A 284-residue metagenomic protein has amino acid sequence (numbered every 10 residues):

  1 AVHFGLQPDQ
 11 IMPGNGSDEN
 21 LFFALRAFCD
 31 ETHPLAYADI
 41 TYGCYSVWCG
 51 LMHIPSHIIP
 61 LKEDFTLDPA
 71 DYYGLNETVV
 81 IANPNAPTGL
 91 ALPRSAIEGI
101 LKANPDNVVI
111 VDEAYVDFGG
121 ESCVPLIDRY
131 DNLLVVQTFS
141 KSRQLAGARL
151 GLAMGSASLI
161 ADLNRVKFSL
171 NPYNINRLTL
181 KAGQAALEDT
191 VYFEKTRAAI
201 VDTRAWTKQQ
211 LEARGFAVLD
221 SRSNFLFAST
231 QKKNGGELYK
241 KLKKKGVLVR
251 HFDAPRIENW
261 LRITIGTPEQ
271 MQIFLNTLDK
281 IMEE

Functional and structural regions predicted by a protein language model:
A1-P34, M52, K232: Phosphate-binding glycine-rich loop
D9, V135, R214-A217, V247-F252: A short linear hydrophobic-aromatic micro-motif
N15-G16, A36-I54: Substrate-binding/gating loop at the entrance of the active-site cleft, primarily in PLP-dependent aminotransferase-like
H57, L61-D117: Active-site phosphate-binding strand-loop segment of PLP-dependent enzymes
S95, K240-K245, R250, A254-E284: PLP-dependent enzyme catalytic core of the Aspartate aminotransferase-like
N132-E212, F216-L219: PLP-dependent aminotransferase class I/II
V201, A213-K245, L261: Conserved PLP-binding catalytic core of the aspartate aminotransferase-like
